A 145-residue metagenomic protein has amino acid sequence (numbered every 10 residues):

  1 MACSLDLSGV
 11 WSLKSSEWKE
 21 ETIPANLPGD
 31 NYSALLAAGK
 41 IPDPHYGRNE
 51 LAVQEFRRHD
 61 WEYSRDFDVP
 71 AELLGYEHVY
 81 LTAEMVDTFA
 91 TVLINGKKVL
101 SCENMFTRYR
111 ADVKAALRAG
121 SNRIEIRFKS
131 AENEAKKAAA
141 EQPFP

Functional and structural regions predicted by a protein language model:
C3-L5, G9-W18, D30-A38, V53 (+1 more regions): Accessory beta-strand-rich segments of carbohydrate-active enzymes
E21-G29: Short Gly/aromatic-enriched secondary-structure transition segments
G39-D43: Short amphipathic alpha-helical segments, especially helix-boundary/capping motifs
P44-Q54: Surface-exposed, low-complexity/disordered Ser/Thr/Gly/Pro/Asn-rich loops and linkers
